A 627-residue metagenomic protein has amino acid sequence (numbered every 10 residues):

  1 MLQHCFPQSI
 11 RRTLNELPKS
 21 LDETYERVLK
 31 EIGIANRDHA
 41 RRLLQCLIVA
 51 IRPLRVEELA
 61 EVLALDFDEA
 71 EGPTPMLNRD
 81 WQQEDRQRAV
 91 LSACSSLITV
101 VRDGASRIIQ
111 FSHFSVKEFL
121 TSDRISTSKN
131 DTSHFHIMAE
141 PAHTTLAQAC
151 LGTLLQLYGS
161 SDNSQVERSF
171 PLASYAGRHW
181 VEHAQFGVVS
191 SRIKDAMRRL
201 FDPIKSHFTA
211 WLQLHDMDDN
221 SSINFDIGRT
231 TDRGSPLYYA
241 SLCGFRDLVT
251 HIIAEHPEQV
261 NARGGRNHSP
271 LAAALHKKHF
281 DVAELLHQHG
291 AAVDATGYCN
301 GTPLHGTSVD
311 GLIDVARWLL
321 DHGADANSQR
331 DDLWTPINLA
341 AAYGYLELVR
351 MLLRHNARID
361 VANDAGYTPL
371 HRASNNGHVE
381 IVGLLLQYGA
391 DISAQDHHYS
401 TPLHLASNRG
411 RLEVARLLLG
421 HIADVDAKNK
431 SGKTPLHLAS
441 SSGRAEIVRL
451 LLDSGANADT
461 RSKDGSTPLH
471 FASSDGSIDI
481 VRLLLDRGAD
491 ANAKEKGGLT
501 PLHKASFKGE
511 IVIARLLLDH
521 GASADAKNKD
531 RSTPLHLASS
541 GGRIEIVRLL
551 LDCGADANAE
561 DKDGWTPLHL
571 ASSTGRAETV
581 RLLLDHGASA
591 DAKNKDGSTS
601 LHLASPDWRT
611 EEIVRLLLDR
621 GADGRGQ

Functional and structural regions predicted by a protein language model:
M1-H289, D310: Leucine/isoleucine-rich amphipathic helices and adjacent mixed helix/strand linkers that form non-membrane
I227-L237, A262-P270, T296-P303, Q329-T335 (+8 more regions): Ankyrin-repeat boundary/"N-cap" motif
G244, K278, G311, G344 (+8 more regions): Ankyrin-repeat intra-repeat helix-capping/turn positions
D247-L248, D281-V282, D314-V315, E347-L348 (+8 more regions): Conserved ankyrin/ankyrin-like repeat signature
H251-Q259, E284-A292, R317-D325, R350-R358 (+8 more regions): Ankyrin repeat domain, specifically the short helix-to-loop turn at the C-terminus of the second helix of each repeat
H602-S605, T610, V614, L618-Q627: Leucine-rich solenoid repeat scaffolds
